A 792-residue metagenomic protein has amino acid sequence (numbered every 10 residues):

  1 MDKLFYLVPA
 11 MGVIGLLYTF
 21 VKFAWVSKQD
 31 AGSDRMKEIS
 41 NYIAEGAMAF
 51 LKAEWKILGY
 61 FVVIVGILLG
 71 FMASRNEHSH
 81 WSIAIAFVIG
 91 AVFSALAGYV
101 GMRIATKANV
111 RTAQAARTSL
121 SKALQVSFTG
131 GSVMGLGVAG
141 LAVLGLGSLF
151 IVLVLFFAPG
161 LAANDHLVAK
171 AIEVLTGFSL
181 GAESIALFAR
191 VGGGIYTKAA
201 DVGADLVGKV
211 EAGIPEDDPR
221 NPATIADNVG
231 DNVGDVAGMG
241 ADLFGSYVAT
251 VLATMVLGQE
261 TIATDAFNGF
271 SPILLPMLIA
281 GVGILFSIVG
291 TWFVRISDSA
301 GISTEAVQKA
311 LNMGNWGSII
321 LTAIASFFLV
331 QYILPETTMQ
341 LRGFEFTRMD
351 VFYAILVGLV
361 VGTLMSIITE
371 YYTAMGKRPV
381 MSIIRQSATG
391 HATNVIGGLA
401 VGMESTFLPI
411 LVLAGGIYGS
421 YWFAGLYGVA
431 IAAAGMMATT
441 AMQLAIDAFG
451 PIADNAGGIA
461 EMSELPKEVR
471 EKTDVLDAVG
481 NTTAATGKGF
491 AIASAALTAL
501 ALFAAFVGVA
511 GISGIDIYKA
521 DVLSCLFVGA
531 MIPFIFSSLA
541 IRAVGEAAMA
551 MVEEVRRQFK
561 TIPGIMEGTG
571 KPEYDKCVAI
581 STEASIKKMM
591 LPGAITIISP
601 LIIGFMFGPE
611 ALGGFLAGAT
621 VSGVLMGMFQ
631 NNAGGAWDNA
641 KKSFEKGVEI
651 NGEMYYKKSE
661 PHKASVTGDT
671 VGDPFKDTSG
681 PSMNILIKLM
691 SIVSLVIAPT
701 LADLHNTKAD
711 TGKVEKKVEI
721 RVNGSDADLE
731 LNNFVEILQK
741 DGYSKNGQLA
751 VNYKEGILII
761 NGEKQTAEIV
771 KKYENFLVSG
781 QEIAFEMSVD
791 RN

Functional and structural regions predicted by a protein language model:
M1-K708: Hydrophobic packing and interface segments
N706-N792: Short linear regulatory motifs and low-complexity interaction segments
